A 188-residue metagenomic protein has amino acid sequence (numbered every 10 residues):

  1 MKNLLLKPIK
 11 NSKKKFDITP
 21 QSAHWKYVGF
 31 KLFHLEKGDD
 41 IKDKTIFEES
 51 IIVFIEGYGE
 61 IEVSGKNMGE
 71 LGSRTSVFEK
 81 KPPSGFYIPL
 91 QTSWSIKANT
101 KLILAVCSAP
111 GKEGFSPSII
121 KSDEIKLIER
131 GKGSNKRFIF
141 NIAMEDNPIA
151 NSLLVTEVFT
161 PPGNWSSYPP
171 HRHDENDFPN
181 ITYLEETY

Functional and structural regions predicted by a protein language model:
M1, H34, S64-G65, L102-L104: Cytosolic regulatory regions built on CNB/CRP/Popeye-like sensor folds
M1-K42, E49-E60: Hydrophobic, proline/glycine-rich low-complexity stretches
I18, G29-I46, M68, V158-I181: Conserved short histidine dyad/triad with adjacent acidic residue
F30-H34, I51, G85-Y87, V106 (+2 more regions): Conserved hydrophobic/aromatic beta-strand scaffold that supports enzyme active sites
I46-G69, I88, P162-G163, E175-Y188: Glycine- and acidic-residue-biased ligand/ion/polar-headgroup-sensing regions
S73, V77-F115: Ligand-binding loop in jelly-roll beta-barrel domains
E79, R137-I142, D146-L153, P161-Y188: Double-stranded beta-helix
K101-P162: Surface-exposed beta-loop interaction hotspot
